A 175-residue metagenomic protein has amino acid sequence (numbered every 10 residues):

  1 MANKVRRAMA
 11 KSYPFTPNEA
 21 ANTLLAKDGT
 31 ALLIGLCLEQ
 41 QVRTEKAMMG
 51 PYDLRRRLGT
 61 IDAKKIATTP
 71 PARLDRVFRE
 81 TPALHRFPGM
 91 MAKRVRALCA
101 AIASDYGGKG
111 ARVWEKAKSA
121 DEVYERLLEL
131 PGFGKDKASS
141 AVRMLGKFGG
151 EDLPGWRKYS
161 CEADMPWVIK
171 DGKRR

Functional and structural regions predicted by a protein language model:
M1-L24, R76-R79, A120-E125: Short amphipathic alpha-helical segments and their helix-coil junctions
A20-A31, Q41-V42, H85-M90: Structural motif
G35, E39, P51-R55, R96-A100 (+2 more regions): Short, amphipathic alpha-helical segments that act as regulatory/interfacial helices in nucleotide-processing proteins
C37-L38, A111-D164: Catalytic DNA-binding helix-loop module of base-excision-repair DNA glycosylases/AP lyases
Q40-M49, I102-G108, K147-D152: Short helix-capping/linker segments at secondary-structure and domain boundaries
L54-E129: Alpha-helical ds-nucleic-acid-binding substructure associated with the helix-hairpin-helix region of base-excision DNA
D164-R175: Primarily interfacial, aromatic-capped hydrophobic alpha-helices that serve as membrane anchors
